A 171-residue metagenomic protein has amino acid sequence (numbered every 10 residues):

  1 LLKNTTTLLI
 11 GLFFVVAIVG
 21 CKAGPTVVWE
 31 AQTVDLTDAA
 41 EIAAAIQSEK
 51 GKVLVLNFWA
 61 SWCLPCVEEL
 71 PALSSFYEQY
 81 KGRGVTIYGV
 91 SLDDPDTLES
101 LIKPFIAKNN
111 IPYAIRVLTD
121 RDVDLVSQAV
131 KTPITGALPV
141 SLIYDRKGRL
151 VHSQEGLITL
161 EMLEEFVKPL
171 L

Functional and structural regions predicted by a protein language model:
L1-A40, D122, H152-S153: N-terminal targeting signals for export/organelle localization
T33-L54, Y77-Y80: A short beta-strand-turn-helix
E49-L54, R83-T86, I111-A114: Loop/turn elements at helix/coil->beta-strand transitions in domains of secreted/extracellular proteins
K52-L54, F58-W62, D94, A137: Short pre-active-site segment immediately N-terminal to redox-active cysteine/selenocysteine motifs in thiol-based
F58-S75: Conserved redox-active cysteine motifs that mediate thiol-disulfide chemistry, especially di-cysteine Cys-X(1-2)-Cys
P65, Y88-S91, H152-S153: Short catalytic-loop micro-motif centered on adjacent basic/acidic residues
L70-N109, D122-Q128: Structural microenvironment flanking redox-active thiols in thiol-disulfide oxidoreductases
N109-I111, L118-F166: Thiol/disulfide oxidoreductase modules built on the thioredoxin-like
